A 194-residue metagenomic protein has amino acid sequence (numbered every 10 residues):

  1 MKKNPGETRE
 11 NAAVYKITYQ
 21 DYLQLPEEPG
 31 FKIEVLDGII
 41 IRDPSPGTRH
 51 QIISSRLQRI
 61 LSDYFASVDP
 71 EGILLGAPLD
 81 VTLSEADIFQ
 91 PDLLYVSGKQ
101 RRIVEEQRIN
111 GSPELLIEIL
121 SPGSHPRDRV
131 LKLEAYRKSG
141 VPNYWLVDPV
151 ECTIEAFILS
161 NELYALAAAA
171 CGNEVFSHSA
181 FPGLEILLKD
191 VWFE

Functional and structural regions predicted by a protein language model:
M1-E194: Gly/Pro/Ser/Thr-rich low-complexity, intrinsically disordered segments predominantly at protein N-termini
